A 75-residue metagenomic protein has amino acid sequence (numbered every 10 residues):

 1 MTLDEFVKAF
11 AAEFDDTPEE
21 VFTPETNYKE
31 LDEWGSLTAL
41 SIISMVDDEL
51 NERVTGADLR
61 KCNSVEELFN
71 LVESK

Functional and structural regions predicted by a protein language model:
M1-W34, T38-I43, D48-E49, R53-K75: Phosphopantetheine-dependent thiolation modules in NRPS/PKS and related acyl-activating systems
